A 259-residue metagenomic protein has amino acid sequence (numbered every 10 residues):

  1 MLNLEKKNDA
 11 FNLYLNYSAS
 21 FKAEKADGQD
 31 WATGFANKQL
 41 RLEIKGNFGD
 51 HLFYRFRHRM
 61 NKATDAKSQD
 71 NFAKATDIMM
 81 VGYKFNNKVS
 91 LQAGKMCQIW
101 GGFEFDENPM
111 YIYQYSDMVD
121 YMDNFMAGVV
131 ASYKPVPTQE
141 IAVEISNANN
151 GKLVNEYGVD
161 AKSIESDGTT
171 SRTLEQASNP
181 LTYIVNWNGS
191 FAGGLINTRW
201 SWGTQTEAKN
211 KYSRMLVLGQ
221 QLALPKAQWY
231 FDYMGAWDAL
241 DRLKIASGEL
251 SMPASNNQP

Functional and structural regions predicted by a protein language model:
M1, A73, I112, N179-Y183 (+1 more regions): Short amphipathic alpha-helical surface micro-motifs
L2-A23, Q29-G151, G189-A192: Outer membrane beta-barrel
A10, A63-D65, K84-L91, Y121-Q258: Signature for the C-terminal beta-barrel architecture of outer-membrane proteins
K25-G28, L243-I245: Short acidic, glycine/proline-rich loop/turn micro-motifs
